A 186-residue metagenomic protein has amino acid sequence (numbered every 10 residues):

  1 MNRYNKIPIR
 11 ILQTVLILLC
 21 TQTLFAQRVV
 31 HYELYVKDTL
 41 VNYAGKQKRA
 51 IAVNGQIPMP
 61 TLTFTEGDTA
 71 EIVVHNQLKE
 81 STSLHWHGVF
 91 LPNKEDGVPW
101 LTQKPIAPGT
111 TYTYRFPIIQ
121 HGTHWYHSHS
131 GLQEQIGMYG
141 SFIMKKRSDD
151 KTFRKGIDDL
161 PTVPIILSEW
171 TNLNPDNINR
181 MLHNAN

Functional and structural regions predicted by a protein language model:
M1-V29: Bacterial Sec-dependent N-terminal signal peptides
Q27-N186: Histidine-centered copper-binding motifs that mark active-site loops of extracellular/periplasmic copper enzymes
